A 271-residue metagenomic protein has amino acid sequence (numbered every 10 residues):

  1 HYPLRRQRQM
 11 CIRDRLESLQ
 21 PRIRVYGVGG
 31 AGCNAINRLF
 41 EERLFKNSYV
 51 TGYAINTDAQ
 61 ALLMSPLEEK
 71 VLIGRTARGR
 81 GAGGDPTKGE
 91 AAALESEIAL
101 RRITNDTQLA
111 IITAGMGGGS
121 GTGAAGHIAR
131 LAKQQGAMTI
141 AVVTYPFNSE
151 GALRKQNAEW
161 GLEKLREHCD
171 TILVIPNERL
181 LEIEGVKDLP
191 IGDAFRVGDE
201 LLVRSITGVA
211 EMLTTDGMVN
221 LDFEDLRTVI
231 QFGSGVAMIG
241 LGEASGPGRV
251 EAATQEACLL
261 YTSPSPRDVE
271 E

Functional and structural regions predicted by a protein language model:
H1-R8, I12, Y261-E271: Single conserved hydrophobic/aromatic residue that forms the stacking wall/gate of nucleotide- or nucleobase-binding
R6-Q9, R13-M116, S120-L201, S205 (+5 more regions): A cross-family phosphate/adenosyl-ligand binding-site feature
E211-T215, V219-N220, D225-R227: Alpha-helical assembly-interface signal, strongest on the long, hydrophobic N-terminal helix that forms
E256, L260: Phosphate-interacting basic helix/loop segments used at nucleotide- and nucleic-acid interfaces
